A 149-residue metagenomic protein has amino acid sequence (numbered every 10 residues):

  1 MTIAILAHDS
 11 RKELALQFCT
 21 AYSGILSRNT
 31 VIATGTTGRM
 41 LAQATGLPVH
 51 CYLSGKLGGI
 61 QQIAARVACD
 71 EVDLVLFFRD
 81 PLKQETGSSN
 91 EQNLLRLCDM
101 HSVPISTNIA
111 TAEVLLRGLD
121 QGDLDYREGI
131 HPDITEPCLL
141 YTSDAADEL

Functional and structural regions predicted by a protein language model:
N29-T37: Short internal beta-strands
T30, L47-L57, Y126-G129: Short hydrophobic/aromatic-enriched beta-strand-loop microsegments
Q61-R96: Mid-chain, well-packed structural core segment of small domains
L95-E113: Short, acidic/small-residue loops that bind anionic groups at enzyme active sites
A110-C138: Short, glycine-/small-residue-rich phosphate/pyrophosphate-handling segment
Y141-L149: Single conserved hydrophobic/aromatic residue that forms the stacking wall/gate of nucleotide- or nucleobase-binding
